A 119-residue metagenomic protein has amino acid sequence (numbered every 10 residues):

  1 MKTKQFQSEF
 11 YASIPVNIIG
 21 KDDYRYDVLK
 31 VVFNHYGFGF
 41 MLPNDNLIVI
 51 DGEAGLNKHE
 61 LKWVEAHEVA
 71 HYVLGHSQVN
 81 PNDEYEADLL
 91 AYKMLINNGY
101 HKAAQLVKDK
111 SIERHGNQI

Functional and structural regions predicted by a protein language model:
K2-N17: Zn2+-dependent metallopeptidase catalytic core
Q7, N46-L47, P81: A general secondary-structure boundary signal
P15, Y36-G37, G75-Q78, G99 (+1 more regions): Short, flexible coil/linker elements and helix-boundary hinge sites characteristic of intrinsically disordered
N17-H59, Y72-G75: Active-site scaffold of zinc-dependent metalloenzymes
A54-G55, V69-E86, M94-G99: Catalytic Zn2+-binding segment of zinc metalloproteases
E60-V69: Short alpha-helical catalytic segment bearing the HExxH-like zincin motif of zinc-dependent metalloproteases
N98-I119: Long, well-structured alpha-helical subdomains associated with metal-dependent extracellular/ecto-lumenal hydrolases
